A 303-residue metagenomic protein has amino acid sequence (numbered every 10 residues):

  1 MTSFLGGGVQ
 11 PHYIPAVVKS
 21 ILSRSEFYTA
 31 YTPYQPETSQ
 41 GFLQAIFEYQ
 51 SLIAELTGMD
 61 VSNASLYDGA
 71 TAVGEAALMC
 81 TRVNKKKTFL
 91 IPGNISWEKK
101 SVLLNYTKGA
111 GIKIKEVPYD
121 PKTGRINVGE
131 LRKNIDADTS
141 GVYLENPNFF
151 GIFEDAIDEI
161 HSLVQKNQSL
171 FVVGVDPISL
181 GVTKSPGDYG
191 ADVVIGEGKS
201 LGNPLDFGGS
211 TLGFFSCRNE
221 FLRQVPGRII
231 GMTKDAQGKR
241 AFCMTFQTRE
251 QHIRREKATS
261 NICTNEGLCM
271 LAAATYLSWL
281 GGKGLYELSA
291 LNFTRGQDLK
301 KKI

Functional and structural regions predicted by a protein language model:
M1-E48, I253: N-terminal entrance/gating region of PLP-dependent enzymes' catalytic architecture
L5-P11, Y67-T71, P121-R125, I178-G181 (+3 more regions): A glycine-rich phosphate-binding loop feature that marks nucleotide/adenosyl-phosphate handling sites
R24-P36, A54-G58, N84-K85, T107-K115 (+3 more regions): Gly-rich Lys/Arg/Thr-decorated short loops/hinges at beta-loop-alpha junctions or inter-strand turns that position
E26, E37, G41-Q44, E48 (+13 more regions): Conserved active-site and cofactor/substrate-binding residues in soluble primary-metabolism enzymes
Y34-T38, E55-G74: Short loop-beta-helix segment that forms the pyridoxal 5′-phosphate
L43, F47-Q50, A54-V61: Conserved internal helical-beta-strand scaffold that buttresses enzyme catalytic cores
T71-A241: Conserved PLP-enzyme active-site core in the AAT-like
L201-I303: Active-site C-terminal subdomain of aminotransferase-like
